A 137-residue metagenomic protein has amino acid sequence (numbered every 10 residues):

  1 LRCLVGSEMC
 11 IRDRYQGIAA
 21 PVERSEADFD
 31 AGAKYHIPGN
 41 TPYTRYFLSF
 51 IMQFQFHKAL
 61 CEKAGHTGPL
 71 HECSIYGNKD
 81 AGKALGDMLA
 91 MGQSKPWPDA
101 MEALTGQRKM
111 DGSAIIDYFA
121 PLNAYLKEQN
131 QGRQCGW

Functional and structural regions predicted by a protein language model:
L1-G6, C10-I11: Single conserved hydrophobic/aromatic residue that forms the stacking wall/gate of nucleotide- or nucleobase-binding
V5, Q16, A103: Short polybasic/polar patches that bind polyanions
Y15-P21: Core structural elements
P21-H36: Flexible, glycine/threonine-enriched loop-and-boundary segments that flank and lead into catalytic domains of large
A33-K34, G39, F50, F54-W137: Basic, alpha-helical terminal appendages of large translation-related enzymes
T44-F47: Long, repeat-rich segments with strong aromatic
